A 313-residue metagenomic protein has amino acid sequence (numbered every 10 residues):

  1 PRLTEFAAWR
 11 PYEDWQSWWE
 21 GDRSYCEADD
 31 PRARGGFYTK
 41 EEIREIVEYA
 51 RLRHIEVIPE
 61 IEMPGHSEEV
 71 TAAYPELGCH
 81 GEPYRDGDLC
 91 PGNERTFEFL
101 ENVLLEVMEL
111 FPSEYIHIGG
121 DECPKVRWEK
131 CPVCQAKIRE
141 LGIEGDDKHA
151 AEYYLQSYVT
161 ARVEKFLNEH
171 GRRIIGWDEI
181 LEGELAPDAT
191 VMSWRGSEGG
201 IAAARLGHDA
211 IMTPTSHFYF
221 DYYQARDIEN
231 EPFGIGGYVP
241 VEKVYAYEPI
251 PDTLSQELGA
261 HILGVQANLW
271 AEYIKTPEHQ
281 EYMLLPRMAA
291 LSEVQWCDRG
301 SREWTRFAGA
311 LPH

Functional and structural regions predicted by a protein language model:
P1-R172: Substrate-binding cleft of carbohydrate-active enzyme catalytic domains
E45-E48, H54, G65, F97-Y115 (+2 more regions): Substrate-binding groove of N-acetylhexosamine-processing glycoside hydrolases
